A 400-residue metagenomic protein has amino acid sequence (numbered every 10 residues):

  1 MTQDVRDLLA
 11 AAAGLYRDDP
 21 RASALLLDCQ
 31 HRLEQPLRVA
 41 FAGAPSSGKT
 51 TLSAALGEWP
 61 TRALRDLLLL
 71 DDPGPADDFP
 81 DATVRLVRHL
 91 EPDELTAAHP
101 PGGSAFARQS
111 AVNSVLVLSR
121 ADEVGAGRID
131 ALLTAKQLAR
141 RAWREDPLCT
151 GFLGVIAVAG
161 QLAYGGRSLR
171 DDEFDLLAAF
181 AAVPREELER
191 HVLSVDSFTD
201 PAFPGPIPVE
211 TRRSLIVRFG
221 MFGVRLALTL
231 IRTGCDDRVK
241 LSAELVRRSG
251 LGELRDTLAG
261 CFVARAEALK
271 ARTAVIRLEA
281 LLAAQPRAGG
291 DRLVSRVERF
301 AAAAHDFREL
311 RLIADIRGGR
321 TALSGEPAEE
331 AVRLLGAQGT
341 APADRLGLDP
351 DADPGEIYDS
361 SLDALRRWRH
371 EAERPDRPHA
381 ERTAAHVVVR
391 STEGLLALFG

Functional and structural regions predicted by a protein language model:
M1-L68, G339-D344, D351-A352, L362 (+3 more regions): Conserved G1/Walker A P-loop phosphate-binding module
T2-V5, A12-R21, L27-Q35, G48 (+2 more regions): C-terminal or late-domain output modules
L33-H191: Globular "head" domains of long coiled-coil molecular machines
A54, G252, D256-A259, R390-A397: A broad, structural surface signal
E58, G260-A264, A284, R367-E371 (+1 more regions): Amphipathic alpha-helical interaction surfaces
A111, V115, V124-G127, L133-H305 (+1 more regions): C-terminal end of P-loop GTPase domains and the immediately downstream helical coupling element
F307-G400: N-terminal J-domain/J-like co-chaperone modules of DnaJ/Hsp40 proteins
